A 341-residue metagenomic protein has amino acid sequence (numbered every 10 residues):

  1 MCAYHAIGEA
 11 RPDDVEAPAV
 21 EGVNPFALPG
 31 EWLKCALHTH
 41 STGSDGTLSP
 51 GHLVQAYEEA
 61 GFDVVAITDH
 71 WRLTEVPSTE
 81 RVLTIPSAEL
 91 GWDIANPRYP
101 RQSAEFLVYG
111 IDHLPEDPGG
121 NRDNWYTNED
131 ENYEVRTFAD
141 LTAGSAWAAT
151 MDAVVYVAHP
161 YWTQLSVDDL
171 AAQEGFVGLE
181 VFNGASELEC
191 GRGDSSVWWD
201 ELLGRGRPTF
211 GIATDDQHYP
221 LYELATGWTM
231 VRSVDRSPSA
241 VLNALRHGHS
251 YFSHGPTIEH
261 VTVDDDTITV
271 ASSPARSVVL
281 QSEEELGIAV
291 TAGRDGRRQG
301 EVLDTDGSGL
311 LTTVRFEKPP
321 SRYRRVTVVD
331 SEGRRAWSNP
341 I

Functional and structural regions predicted by a protein language model:
M1-L28, G206-F210, D215-I341: C-terminal functional module detector
V15-A158, Q164-E174, E180-W198, T214 (+1 more regions): A metal-dependent hydrolase metal-coordination microenvironment
L53-A56, W125-E129, G175-V177, W198-E201 (+4 more regions): Short, low-complexity, polar/charged sequence segments that are solvent-exposed and flexible
E58, A149, L203-G204, R246: Alpha-helix boundary recognition
E180-S186, L203-G206, H249: Short, well-ordered alpha-helical segments in soluble proteins
D194-P208: Short, hydrophobic/aliphatic alpha-helical segments
